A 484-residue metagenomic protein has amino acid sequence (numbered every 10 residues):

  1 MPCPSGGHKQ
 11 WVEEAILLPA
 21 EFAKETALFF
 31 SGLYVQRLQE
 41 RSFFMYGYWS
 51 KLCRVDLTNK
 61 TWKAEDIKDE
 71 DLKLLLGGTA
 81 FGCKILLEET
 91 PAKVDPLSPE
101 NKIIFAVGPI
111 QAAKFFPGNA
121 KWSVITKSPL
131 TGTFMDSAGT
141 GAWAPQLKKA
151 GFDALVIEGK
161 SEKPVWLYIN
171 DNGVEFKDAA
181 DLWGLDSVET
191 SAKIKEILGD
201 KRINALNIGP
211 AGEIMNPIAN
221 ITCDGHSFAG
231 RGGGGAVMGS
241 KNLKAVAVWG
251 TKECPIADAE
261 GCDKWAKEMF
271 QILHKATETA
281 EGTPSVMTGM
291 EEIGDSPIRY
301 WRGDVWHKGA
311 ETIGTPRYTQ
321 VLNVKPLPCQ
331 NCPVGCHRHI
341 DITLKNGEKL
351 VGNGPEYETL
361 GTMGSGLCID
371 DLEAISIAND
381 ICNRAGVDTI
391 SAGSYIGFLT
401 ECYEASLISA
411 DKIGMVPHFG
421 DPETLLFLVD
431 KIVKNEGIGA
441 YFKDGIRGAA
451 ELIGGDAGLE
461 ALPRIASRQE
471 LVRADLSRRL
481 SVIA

Functional and structural regions predicted by a protein language model:
G6-G7, G32: Residue-identity detector for glycine
H8-Q10, F44: Residue-level detector of intrinsically disordered terminal segments
E13-E14, A23-E25, Q39: Charged/polar low-complexity intrinsically disordered segments
L17-L18, L28, L33, L38: Leucine-biased recognition of intrinsically disordered, low-complexity hydrophobic segments
F43-G235, S240-H307, P316: Protein-protein interaction/assembly regions in multi-subunit complexes
K195, R202-L206, P210-G232, M238-A484: Extended C-terminal regions of large enzymes
